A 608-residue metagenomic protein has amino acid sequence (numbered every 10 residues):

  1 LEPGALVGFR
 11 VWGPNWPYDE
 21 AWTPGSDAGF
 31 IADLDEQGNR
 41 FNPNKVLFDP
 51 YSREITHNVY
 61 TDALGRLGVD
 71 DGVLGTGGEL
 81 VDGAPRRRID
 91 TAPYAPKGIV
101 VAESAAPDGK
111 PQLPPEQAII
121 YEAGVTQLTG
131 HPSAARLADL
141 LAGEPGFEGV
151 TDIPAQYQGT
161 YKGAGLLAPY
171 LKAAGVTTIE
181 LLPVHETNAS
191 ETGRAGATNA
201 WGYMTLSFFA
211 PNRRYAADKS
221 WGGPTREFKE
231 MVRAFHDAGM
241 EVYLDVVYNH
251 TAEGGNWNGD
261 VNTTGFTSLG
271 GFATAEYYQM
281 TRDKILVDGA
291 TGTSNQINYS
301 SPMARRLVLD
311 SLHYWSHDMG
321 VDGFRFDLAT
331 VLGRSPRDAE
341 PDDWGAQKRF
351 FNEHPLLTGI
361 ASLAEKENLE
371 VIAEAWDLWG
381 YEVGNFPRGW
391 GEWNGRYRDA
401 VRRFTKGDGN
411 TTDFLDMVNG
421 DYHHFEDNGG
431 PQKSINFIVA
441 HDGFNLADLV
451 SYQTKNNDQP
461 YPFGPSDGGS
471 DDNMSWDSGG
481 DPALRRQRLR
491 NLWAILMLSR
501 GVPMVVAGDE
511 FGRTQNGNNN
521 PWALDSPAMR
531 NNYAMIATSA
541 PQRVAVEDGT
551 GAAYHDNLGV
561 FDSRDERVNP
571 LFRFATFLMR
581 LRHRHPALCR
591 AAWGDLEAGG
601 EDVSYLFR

Functional and structural regions predicted by a protein language model:
L1-D218, Q432-D458, N473: N-terminal structural segment of carbohydrate-active enzymes
D82-P85, Q112, G124-G320, L328-R349 (+3 more regions): Substrate-binding/active-site clefts of carbohydrate-active enzymes
P107-K110, P154-Y157, N298-S301, D343-K348 (+3 more regions): Active-site rim elements
I119-Y121, I179-L181, V242-L244, F324 (+3 more regions): Hydrophobic faces of well-ordered beta-strands that scaffold small-molecule active sites in alpha/beta enzyme cores
S133-G159, E340-P341, S451-G480, D525-N531 (+1 more regions): A solvent-exposed, charged loop/short amphipathic helix patch at secondary-structure junctions
K172, R194-N212, Q515-S563, F572: Extended hydrophobic/aromatic segments used for targeting, binding, or gating
R337, D342-Q347, F351-G512, N518-L524 (+1 more regions): Conserved alpha/beta catalytic core and glycan-binding cleft of carbohydrate-active enzymes
A553-A592: Catalytic cores of secreted or luminal carbohydrate-active enzymes
